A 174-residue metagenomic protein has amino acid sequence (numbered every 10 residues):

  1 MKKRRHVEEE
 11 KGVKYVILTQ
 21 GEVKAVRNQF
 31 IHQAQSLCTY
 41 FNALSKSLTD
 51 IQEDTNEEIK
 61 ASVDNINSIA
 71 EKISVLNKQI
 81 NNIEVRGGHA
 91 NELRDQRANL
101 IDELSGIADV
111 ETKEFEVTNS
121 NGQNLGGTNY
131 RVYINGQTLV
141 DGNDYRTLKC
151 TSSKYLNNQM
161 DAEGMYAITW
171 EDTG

Functional and structural regions predicted by a protein language model:
M1-T19: Assembly/oligomerization scaffold segments
K2, T19-L37, F41-R97, E111 (+1 more regions): Alpha-helical heptad-repeat coiled-coil segments that mediate oligomerization/polymerization in large
N81-G174: Phosphate-proximal small/polar/acidic motifs at interfaces that engage nucleotide phosphates, polyphosphates
